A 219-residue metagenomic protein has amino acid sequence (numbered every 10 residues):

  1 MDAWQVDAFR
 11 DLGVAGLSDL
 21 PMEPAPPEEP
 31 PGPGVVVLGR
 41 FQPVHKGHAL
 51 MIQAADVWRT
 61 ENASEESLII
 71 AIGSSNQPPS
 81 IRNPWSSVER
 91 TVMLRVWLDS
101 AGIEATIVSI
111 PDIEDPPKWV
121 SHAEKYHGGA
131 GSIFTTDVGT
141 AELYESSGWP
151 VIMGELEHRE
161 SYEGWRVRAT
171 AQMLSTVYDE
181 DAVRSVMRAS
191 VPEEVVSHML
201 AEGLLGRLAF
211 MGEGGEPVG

Functional and structural regions predicted by a protein language model:
M1-G219: Nucleotidyltransferase catalytic core that binds NTPs
